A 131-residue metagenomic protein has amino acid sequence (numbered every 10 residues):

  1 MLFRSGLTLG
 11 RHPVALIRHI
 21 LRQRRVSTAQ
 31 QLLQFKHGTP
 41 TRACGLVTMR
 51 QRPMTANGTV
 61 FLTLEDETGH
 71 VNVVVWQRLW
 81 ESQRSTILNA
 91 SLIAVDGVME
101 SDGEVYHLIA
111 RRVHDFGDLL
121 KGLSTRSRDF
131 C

Functional and structural regions predicted by a protein language model:
M1-L2: Short, small-residue-biased leader/transition segments that mark boundaries at the very start of proteins
S5, G45, A90: A residue-level signal for conserved active-site and pocket-lining positions in enzyme catalytic cores
H19-L32: Short glycine/threonine/proline-enriched tight-turn/helix- or strand-capping micro-motif at secondary-structure
Q23-R24, K36, M49-R78: OB-fold (S1/OB) nucleic-acid-binding surfaces
Q31-R42: Short, glycine/small-residue-enriched coil/turn segments at secondary-structure junctions
T41-A43, V60, T86, I93: Hydrophobic core residues within well-ordered beta-strands of beta-rich domains
Q77-C131: Extended, charge-rich, solvent-exposed interface segments
